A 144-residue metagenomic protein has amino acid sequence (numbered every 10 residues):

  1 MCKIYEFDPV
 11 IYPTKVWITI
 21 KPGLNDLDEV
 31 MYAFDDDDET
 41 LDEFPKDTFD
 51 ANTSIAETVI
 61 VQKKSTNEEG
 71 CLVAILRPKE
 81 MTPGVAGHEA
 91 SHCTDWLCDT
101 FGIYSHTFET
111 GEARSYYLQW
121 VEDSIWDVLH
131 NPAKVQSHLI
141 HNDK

Functional and structural regions predicted by a protein language model:
M1-I55: Non-catalytic terminal regions of proteins
A33-M81, W96-L97: Active-site scaffold of zinc-dependent metalloenzymes
C71-A74, I140-K144: Long, compositionally biased intrinsically disordered regions
E80-G84, Y104: Alpha-helical hydrophobic/aromatic positions enriched in membrane-embedded helices and signal peptides
G84-W96: Active-site recognition of the HExxH zinc-binding catalytic motif
W96-Y104: Substrate-binding clefts and substrate-entry loops adjacent to catalytic sites of polymer-processing enzymes acting on
S105-H138: Post-HExxH zinc-binding segment in Zn-dependent metallohydrolases
